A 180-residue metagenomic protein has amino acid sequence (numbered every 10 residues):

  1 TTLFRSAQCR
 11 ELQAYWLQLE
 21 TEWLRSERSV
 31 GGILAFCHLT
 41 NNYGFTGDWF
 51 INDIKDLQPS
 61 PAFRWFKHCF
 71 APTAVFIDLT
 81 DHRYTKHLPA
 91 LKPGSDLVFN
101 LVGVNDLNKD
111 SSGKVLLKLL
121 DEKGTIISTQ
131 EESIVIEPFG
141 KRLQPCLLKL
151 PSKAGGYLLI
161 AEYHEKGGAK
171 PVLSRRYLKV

Functional and structural regions predicted by a protein language model:
T1-L120, I127-T129: Substrate-binding clefts and catalytic carboxylate motifs of secreted carbohydrate-active enzymes
V102-G103, G113, K118, R142-P145 (+1 more regions): Terminal connector regions
K109, E132-S133, Y177: Residue-level structural signal for beta-strand termini and adjacent loop
G124-K153: Intrinsically disordered, low-complexity Pro/Gly/Ser/Thr-rich segments with frequent PxxP/GP/PP motifs and embedded
